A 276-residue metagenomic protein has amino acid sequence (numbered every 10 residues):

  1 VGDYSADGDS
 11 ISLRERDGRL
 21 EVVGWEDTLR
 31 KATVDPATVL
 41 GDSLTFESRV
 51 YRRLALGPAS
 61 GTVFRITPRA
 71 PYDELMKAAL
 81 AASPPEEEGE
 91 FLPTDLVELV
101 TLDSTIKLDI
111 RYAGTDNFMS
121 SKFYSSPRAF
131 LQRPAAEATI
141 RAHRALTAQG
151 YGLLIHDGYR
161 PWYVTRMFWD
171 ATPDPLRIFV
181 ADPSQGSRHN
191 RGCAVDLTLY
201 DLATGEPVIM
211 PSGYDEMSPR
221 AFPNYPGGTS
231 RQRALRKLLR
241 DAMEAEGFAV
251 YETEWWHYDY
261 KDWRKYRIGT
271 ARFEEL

Functional and structural regions predicted by a protein language model:
V1-A78: Peripheral terminal and inter-domain segments
V1-S10, M243-G247, E254, D259: K/E-rich alpha-helical interaction surfaces of small helical-bundle regulatory domains
V23, G41-S43, E47, Y112 (+4 more regions): Generic detector of bulky aromatic hydrophobic side chains
A59-H156, A171-T253, D262-L276: Extracytoplasmic cell-surface/polysaccharide-interacting catalytic and binding patches
W162-F168, Y258-K265: Beta-rich nucleic-acid/ligand-interaction surfaces
